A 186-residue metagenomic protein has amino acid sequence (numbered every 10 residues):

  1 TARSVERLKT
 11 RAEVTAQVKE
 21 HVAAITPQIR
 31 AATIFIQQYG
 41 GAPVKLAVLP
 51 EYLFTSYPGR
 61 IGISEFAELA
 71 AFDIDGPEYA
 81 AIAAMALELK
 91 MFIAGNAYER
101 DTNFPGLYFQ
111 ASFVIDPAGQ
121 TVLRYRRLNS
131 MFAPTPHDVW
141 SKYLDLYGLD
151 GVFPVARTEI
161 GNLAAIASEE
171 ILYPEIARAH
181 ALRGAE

Functional and structural regions predicted by a protein language model:
A2-E20: A solvent-exposed, charged loop/short amphipathic helix patch at secondary-structure junctions
V5-E6, S56-R60, G151-P154: Short amphipathic alpha-helical segments, especially helix-boundary/capping motifs
A12-T15, T26, R30-L46, P134-G151: Short, charged helix-to-loop "capping" segments that act as catalytic/coupling loops
V18-T33, Y79, Y173: Short, hydrophobic/amphipathic alpha-helical packing segments that form internal helix faces or helix-helix interfaces
R30-A118, V122-R126, A133: Cys-nucleophile CN-hydrolase/nitrilase-fold catalytic domain and related Cys-dependent amidase chemistry that acts on
V44, A185-E186: Local beta-strand N-terminus motif with an aromatic residue
D101-A185: Active-site catalytic loop in hydrolytic enzyme cores
